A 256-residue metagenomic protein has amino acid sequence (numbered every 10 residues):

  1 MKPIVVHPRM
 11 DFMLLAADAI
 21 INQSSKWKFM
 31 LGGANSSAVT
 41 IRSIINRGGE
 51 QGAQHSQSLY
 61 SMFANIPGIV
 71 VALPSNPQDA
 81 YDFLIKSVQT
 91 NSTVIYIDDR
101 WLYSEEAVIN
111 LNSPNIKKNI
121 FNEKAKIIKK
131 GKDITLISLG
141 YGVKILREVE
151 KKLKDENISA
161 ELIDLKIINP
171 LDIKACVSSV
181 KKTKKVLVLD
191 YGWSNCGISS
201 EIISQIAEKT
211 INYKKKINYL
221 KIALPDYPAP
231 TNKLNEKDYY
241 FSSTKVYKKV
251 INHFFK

Functional and structural regions predicted by a protein language model:
M1-I137, V143-I145, A160, I251-F254: Conserved thiamine diphosphate
N35-T40, G48-E50, R100-K256: Thiamine diphosphate
